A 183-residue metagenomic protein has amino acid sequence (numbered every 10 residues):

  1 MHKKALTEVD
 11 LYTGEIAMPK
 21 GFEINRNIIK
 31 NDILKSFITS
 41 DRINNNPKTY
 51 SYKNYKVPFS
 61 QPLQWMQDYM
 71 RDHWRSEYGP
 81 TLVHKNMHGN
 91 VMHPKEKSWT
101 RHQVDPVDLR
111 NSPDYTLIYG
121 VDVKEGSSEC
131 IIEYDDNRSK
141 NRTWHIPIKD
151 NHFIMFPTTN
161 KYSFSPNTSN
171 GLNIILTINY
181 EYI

Functional and structural regions predicted by a protein language model:
M1-T81, S98: Non-heme Fe(II)/2-oxoglutarate
T7, N173-L176: Residue-level marker of intrinsically disordered, low-complexity segments enriched for small/polar residues
Y50-Y52, G89, L176: Generic structural hydrophobic/aromatic packing signal, biased to beta-strands
T81-N160, S165-N167, L172-I174: Catalytic core of non-heme Fe(II) oxygenases with the double-stranded beta-helix
E133, I178-I183: Double-stranded beta-helix
